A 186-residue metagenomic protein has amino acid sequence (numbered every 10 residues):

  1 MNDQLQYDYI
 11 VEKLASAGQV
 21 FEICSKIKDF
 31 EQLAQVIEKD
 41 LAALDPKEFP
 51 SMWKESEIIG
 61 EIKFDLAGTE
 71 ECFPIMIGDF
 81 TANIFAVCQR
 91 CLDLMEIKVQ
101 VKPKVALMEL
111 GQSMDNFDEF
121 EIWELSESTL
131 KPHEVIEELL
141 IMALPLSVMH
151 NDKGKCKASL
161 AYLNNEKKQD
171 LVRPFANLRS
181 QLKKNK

Functional and structural regions predicted by a protein language model:
M1-K186: Structured interface patches
